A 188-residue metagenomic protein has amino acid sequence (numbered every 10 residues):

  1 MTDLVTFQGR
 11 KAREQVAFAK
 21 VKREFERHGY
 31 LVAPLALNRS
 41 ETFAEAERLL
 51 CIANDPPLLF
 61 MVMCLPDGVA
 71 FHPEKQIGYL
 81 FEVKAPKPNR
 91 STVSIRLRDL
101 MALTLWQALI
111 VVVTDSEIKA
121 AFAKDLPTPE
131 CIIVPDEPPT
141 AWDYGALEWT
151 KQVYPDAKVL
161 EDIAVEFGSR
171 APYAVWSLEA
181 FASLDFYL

Functional and structural regions predicted by a protein language model:
M1-V5, G9, V16, R27 (+6 more regions): Non-catalytic C-terminal interaction segments of nucleic acid-processing enzymes
M1-V5, R10-K11, P34-K75: Active-site metal-binding core of divalent-cation-utilizing nuclease and nuclease-like domains
R13-V21, D99: Conserved alpha-helical elements of sugar-nucleotide-dependent glycosyltransferases
R23-E24, A102: Alpha-helical scaffold elements within enzyme catalytic domains, especially in hydrolases
F25, P66-N89: Conserved catalytic cores of phosphodiester-cleaving nucleases, focusing on short active-site segments
A33-A36, L80-E82, I110-T114: A structural signal for short, well-ordered beta-strand segments and their strand-loop junctions that often border
T42-F43, N89-R90, I118-F122: Short catalytic/ligand-binding loop motif for oxyanion handling, primarily in non-cytosolic enzymes, centered on
P86-Q107: Mg2+/Mn2+-dependent nuclease catalytic core
